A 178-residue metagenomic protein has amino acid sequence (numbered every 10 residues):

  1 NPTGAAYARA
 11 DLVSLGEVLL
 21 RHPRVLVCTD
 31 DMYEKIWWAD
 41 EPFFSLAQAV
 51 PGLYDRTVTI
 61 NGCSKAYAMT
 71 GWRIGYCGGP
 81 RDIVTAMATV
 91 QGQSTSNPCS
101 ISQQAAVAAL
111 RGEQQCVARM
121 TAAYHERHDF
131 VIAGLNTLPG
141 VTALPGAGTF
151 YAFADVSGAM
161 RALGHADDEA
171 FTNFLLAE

Functional and structural regions predicted by a protein language model:
N1-E178: PLP-dependent class I/II
